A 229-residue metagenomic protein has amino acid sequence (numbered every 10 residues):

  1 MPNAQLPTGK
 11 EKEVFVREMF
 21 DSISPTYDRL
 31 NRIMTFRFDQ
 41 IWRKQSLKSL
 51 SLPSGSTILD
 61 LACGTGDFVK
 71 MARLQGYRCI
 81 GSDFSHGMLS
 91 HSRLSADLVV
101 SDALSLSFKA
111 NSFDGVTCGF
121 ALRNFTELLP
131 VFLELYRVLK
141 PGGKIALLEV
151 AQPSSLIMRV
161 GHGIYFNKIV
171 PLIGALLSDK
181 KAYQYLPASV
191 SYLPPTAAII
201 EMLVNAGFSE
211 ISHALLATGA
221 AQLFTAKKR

Functional and structural regions predicted by a protein language model:
M1-T26, Y165: N-terminal, positively charged/glycine-rich alpha-helical extensions of SAM-dependent methyltransferases
V14-F15, S82, L148-M202, A206 (+1 more regions): C-terminal alpha-helical "lid/dimerization" subdomain adjacent to the S-adenosyl-L-methionine
T26, T35-S54: Conserved alpha-helix/loop element of class I SAM-dependent methyltransferases that forms part of the SAM/SAH-binding
Y27, V116-T117: Hydrophobic beta-strand segment of the Class I
T57-L106: Class I SAM-dependent methyltransferase SAM/SAH-binding core
L104-V116: A short acidic, Gly/Pro-enriched loop at the edge of an enzyme's catalytic core that lines a small-molecule cofactor
L129-K144: A short glycine-rich, Lys/Arg-flanked "PGG" loop and its adjoining helix->strand segment in the class I
A206-R229: Core SAM-dependent methyltransferase catalytic element
